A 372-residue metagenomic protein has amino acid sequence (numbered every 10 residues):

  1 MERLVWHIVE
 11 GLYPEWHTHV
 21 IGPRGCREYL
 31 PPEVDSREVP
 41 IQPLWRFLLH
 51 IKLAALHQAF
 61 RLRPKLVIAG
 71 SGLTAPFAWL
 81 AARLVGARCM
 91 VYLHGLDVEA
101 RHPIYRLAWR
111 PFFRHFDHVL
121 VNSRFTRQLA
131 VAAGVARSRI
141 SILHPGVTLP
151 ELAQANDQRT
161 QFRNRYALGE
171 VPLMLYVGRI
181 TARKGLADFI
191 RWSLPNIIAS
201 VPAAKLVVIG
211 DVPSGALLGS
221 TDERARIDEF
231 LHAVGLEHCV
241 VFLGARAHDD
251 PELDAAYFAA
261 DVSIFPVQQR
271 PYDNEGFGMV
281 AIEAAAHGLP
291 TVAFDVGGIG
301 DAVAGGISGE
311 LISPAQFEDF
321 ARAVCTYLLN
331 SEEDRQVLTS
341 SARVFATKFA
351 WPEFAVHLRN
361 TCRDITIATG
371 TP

Functional and structural regions predicted by a protein language model:
R3-F47, T126: N-terminal strand-loop element at the rim of the active site of nucleotide-sugar-dependent glycosyltransferases
A69-A75: Short His-centered aromatic/hydrophobic patch
F125, G146: Carbohydrate-associated surface elements
L168-K184, I190-P195, V207-I209: Conserved donor-binding/catalytic core segment of Leloir-type glycosyltransferases
G210, G219-A247, P251: Nucleotide-activated donor-binding/catalytic signature segment of Leloir-type glycosyltransferases, i.e., the conserved
C239-V240, A255-D273, L289: Acidic donor-binding loop of glycosyltransferase active sites
F265, A281-A286, P290-A293, V303: Short hydrophobic beta-strand element within catalytic cores of glycosyltransferases and related nucleotide-activated
G305-G306, E310-F317, T326-E332: Conserved acidic donor-binding segment of nucleotide-sugar-dependent glycosyltransferases
